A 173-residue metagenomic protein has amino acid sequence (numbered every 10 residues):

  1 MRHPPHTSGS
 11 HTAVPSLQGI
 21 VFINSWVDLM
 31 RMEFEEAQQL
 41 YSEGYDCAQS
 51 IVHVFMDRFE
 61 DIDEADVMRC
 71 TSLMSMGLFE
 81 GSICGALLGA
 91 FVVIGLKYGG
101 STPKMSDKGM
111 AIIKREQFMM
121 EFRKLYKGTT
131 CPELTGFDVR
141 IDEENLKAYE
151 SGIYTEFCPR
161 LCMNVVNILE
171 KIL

Functional and structural regions predicted by a protein language model:
P4-T7, T12: Short hydrophobic alpha-helical segments enriched in small aliphatic residues
L17-M30: Short, Lys/Arg-enriched N-terminal segments with co-localized hydrophobic residues within the first ~10-30 amino acids
R31-M32, D61-G77: Short, hydrophobic/aliphatic alpha-helical segments
E35-S42, L73-S82, E150-Y154: A short glycine/serine-rich beta->alpha loop
R58-R69, L96-Q117: Phosphate-handling active-site elements
G89-K97: DPxDG-like acidic metal-binding loop motif
R115-L173: C-terminal binding/interaction regions
